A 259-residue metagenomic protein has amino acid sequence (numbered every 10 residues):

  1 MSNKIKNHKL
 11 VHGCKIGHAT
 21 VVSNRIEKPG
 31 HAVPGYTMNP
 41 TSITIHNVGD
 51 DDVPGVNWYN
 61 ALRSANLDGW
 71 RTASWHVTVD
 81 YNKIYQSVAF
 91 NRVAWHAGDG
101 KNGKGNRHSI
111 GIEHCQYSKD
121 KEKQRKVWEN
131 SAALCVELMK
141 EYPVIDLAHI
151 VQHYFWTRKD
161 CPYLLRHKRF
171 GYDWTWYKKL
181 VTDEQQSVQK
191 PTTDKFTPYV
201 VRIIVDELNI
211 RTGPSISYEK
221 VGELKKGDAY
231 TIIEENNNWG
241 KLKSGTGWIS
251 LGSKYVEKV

Functional and structural regions predicted by a protein language model:
M1-G105: N-terminal catalytic cores of peptidoglycan-degrading enzymes
M1-I26, A32-T37, C115-T197, V259: Basic/polar, cationic surfaces and motifs that engage anionic cell-wall and phosphate/carboxylate ligands
V48-G49, G105-N106, I110-D120, V136: Cell-envelope and extracellular/periplasmic
G49-V53, N82-Y85, F90-W95, Q116-D120 (+3 more regions): Solvent-exposed loop/turn segments at secondary-structure junctions within structured extracellular/periplasmic domains
S187-N209, E223-K226, E235-N236, E257-V259: SH3-family beta-barrel domains
P214-E219: Short alpha-helix capping/helix-loop boundary micro-motifs
V221-K258: SH3/SH3-like beta-barrel superfamily modules
